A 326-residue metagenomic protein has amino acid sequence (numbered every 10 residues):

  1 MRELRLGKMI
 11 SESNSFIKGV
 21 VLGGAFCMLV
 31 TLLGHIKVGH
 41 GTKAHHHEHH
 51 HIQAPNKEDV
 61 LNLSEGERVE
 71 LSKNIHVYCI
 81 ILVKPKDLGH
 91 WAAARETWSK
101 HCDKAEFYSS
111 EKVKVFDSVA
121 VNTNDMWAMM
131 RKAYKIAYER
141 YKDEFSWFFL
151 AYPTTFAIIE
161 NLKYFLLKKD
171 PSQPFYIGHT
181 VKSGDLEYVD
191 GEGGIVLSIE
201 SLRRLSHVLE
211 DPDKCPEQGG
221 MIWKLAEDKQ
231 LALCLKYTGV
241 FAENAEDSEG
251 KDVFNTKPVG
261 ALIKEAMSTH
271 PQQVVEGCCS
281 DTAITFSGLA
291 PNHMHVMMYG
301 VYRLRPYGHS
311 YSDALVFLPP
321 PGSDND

Functional and structural regions predicted by a protein language model:
R2-D326: Secretory-pathway lumenal glyco-enzymes, predominantly type II signal-anchor Golgi glycosyltransferases
